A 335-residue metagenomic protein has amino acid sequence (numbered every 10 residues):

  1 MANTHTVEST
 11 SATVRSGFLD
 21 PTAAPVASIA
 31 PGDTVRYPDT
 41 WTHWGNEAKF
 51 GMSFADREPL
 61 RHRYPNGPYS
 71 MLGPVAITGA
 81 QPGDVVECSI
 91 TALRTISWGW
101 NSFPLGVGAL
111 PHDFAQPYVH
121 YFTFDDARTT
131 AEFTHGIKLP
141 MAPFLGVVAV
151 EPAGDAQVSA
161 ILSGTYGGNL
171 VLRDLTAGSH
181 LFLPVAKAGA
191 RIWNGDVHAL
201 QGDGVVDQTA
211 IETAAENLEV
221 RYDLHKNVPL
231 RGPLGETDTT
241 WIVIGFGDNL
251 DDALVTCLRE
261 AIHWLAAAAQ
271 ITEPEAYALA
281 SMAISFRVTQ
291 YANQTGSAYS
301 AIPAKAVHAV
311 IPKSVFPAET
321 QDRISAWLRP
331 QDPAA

Functional and structural regions predicted by a protein language model:
A2-R63: N-terminal, Lys/Arg-enriched amphipathic/low-complexity engagement segments that precede the first folded domain
T10-D20, Y64-L72, V158-Y166, A261: Short, structured beta-strand/loop micro-motifs enriched in basic residues and often containing a Trp
I29, I77-A80, L175: Short, well-ordered loop/turn sites that connect or cap secondary structure elements
Y37, V85-C88, L183: A generic structural signal for residues embedded in beta-strands
T42-S53, L93-F103, G189-A199, T289-A292: Short, Lys/Arg- and Gly-enriched loop/turn segments at beta-strand edges
A92-T176: Intrinsically disordered, low-complexity linker/loop segments enriched in Gly/Pro and charged/polar residues
M141-N169, R173-D252, C257, I262: Conserved mixed alpha/beta catalytic, RNA-binding, or beta-rich assembly cores of soluble enzyme, regulatory
